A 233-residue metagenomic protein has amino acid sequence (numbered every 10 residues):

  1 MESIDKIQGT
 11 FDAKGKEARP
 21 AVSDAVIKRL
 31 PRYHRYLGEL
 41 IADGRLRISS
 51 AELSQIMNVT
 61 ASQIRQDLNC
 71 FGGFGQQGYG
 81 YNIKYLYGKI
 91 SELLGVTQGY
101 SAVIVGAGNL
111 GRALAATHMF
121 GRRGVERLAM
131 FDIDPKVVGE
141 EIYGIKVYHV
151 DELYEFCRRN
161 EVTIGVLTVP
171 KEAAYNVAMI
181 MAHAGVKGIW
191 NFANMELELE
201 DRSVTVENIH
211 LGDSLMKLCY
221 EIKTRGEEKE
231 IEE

Functional and structural regions predicted by a protein language model:
M1-L46: Extreme N-terminal segment that seeds HTH/winged-HTH DNA-binding domains in transcriptional regulators
G38-I41, I145-E233: Phosphate-bearing ligand-interacting subdomains that bind or position ATP/ADP/UDP/GDP/NAD(P) or nucleotide-linked
R47, A51, I56-G99: HTH-adjacent hinge/linker in prokaryotic transcriptional regulators
A107-G108: Glycine-rich Rossmann-fold phosphate-binding loop(s) that bind the pyrophosphate of adenine dinucleotide cofactors
G111: N-terminal Rossmann-fold NAD(P) dinucleotide-binding loop
R122-Y143: NAD(P)-binding Rossmann-fold cofactor-contacting core
